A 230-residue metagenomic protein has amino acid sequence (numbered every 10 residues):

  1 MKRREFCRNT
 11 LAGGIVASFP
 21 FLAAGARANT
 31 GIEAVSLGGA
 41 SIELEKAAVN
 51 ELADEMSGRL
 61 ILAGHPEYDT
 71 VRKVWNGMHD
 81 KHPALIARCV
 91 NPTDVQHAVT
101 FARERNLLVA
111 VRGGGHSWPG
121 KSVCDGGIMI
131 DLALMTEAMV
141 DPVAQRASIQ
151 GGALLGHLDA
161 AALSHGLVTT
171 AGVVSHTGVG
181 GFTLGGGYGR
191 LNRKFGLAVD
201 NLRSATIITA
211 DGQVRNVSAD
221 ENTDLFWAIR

Functional and structural regions predicted by a protein language model:
E5-A28: N-terminal export signals
F21-A63: C-terminal segment of N-terminal export signals and the immediately downstream linker at the start of the mature
A53-D54, G77-K81, R103-E104, K121-C124 (+5 more regions): Extracellular/periplasmic catalytic domains that process cell-envelope and extracellular macromolecules
I61-G64, R88, V109-G113, V140 (+4 more regions): General beta-strand structural signal in soluble alpha/beta enzymes
A63-P66, R72-M135: Glycine-rich N-terminal segment of FAD-binding domains in flavoprotein oxidoreductases, spanning the beta-loop-helix
W75-G77, T93, V123-G156, A160 (+2 more regions): Glycine-/small-residue-rich beta-strand-loop submotif within the FAD-binding core of flavoenzymes
M139, T170-R230: FAD-binding subdomain of flavoenzyme oxidoreductases
